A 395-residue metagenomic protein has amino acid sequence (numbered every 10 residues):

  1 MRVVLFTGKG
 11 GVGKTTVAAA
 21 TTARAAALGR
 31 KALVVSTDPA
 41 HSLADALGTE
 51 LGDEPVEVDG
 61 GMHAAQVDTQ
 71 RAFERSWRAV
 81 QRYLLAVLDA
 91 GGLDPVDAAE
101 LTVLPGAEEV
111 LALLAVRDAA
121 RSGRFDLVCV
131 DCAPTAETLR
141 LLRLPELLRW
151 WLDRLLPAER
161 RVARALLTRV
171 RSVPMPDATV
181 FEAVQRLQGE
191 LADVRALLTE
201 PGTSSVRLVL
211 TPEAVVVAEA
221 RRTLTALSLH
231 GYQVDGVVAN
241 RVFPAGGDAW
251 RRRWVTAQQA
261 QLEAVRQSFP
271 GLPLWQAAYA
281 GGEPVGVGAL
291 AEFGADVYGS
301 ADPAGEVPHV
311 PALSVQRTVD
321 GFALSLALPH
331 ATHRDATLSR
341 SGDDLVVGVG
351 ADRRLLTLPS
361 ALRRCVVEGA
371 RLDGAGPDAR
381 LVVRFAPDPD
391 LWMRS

Functional and structural regions predicted by a protein language model:
M1-V12, T16-A192: Nucleotide-state-sensitive switch-loop elements of NTP-binding domains
E50-L51, E146, T223-S228, S341-G342: Short, solvent-exposed amphipathic alpha-helical segments in soluble enzyme and RNA/protein-processing domains
L166, A192-H333, D344-V346, G350-L362 (+2 more regions): C-terminal lobe/tail of nucleotide-utilizing enzymes
V315-R317, R340-S341, R371-G376: Generic beta-strand structural signal
L362-A379: Short, surface-exposed loop/turn motifs with a glycine/proline- and acidic-biased composition
V382-R384: Short C-terminal beta-strand
